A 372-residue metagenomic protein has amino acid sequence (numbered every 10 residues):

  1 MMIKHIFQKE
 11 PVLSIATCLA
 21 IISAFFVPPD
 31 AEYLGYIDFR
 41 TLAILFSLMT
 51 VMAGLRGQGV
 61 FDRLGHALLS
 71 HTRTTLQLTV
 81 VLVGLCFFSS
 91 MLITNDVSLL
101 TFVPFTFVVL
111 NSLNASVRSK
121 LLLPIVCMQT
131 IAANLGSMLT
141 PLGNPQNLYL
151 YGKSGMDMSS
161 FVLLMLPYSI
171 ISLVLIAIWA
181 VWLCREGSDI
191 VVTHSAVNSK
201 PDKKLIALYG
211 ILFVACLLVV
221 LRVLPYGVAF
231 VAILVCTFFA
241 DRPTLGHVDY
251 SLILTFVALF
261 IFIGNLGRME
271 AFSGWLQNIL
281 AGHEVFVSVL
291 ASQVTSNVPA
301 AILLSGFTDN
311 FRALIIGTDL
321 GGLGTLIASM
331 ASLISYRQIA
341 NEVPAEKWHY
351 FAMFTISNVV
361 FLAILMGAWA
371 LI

Functional and structural regions predicted by a protein language model:
M2, H66, W182-G210, F239-G246: Flexible interhelical linker loops that connect adjacent transmembrane helices in multi-pass membrane transporters
I3-K9, A31-T41, M156-Y168, N198-D202 (+5 more regions): Interfacial loop-to-helix junctions that mark the boundaries of transmembrane helices in multi-pass membrane
E10-L13, F39-R40, H66-V80, L121-I131 (+3 more regions): Cytoplasmic-side transmembrane-helix entry/capping segments in multi-pass membrane proteins
Y36, Q58, D62-G65, I211-D309: Transmembrane helical segments that form the transport core of multi-pass membrane transport proteins
F39-T41, S70-V83, L113-I125, K203-A207 (+2 more regions): Membrane-interfacial loop-to-helix junctions in multi-pass transporters
F88-M138, I302-I316, P344-H349, W369-A370: Hydrophobic transmembrane alpha-helices that form the pore/transport pathway of multi-pass ion and small-solute
V117-C184, I190-H194, Y336-L365: Membrane-core helix-loop-helix motifs of multi-pass transport proteins
V162-L173, F286-I372: C-terminal transmembrane helix pair
